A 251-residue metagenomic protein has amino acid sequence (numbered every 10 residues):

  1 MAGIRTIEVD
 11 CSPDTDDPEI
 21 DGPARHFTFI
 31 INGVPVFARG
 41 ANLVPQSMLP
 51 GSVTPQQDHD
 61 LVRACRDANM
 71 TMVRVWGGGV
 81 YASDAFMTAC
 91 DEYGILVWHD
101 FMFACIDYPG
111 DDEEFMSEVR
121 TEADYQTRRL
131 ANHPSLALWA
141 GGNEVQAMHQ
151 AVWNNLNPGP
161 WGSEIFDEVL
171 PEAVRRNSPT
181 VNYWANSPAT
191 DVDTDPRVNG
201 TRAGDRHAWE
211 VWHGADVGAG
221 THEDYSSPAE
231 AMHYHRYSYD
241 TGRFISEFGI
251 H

Functional and structural regions predicted by a protein language model:
M1-I106, F115-L138: Active-site-adjacent substrate/metal-binding segments within catalytic domains of carbohydrate-active enzymes
M72-E92, L96-H251: Substrate-binding/catalytic cleft of secreted carbohydrate-active enzymes, primarily glycoside hydrolases
